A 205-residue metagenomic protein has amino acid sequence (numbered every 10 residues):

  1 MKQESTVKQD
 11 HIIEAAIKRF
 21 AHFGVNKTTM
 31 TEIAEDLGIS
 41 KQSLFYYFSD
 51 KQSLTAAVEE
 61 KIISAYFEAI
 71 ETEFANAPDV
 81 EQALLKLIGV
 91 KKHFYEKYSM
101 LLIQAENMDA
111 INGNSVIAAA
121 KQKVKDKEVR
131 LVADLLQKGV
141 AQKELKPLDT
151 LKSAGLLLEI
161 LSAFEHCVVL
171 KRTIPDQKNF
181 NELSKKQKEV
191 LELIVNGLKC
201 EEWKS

Functional and structural regions predicted by a protein language model:
M1-V7, E202-S205: N-terminal intrinsically disordered/low-complexity leader segments
K8-A16, I33, V58-I62, Y66 (+1 more regions): Generic hydrophobic, amphipathic alpha-helix propensity
H11, R19-S53, A57: Helix-turn-helix
I13, T55, E59, I63 (+4 more regions): Amphipathic, non-transmembrane alpha-helical scaffold segments
A57, T72-K97, T150-L157, S184: Hydrophobic alpha-helical connector segments
V58-L85, L101, L135-A141: Amphipathic alpha-helical linker/stalk segments
K92, E96-L131, L151-K152: Short secondary-structure transition hinges
L102-N107, A118, Q137-V190, E201-S205: Hydrophobic/aromatic-rich alpha-helical bundle segments in the mid-to-C-terminal region
